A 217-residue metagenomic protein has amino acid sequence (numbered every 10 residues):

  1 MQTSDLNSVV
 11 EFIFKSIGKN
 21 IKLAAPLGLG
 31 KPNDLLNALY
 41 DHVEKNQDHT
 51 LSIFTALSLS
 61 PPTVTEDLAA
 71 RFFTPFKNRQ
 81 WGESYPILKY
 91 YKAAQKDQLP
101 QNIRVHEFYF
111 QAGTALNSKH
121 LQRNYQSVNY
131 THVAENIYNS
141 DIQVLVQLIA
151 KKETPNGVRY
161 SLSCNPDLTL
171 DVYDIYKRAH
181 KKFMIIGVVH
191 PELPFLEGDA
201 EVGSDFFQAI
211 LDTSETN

Functional and structural regions predicted by a protein language model:
M1-N217: Conserved alpha/beta enzyme-core scaffold
